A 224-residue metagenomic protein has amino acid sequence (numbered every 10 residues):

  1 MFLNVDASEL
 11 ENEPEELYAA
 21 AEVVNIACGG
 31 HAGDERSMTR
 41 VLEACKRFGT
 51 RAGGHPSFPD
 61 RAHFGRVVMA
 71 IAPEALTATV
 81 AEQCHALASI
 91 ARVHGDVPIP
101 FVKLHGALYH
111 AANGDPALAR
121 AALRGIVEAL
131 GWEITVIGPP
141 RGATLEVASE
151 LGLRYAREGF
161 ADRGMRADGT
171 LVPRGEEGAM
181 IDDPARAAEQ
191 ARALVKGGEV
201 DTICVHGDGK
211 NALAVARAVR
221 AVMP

Functional and structural regions predicted by a protein language model:
M1-A7, V24-I26, A52-P56, P100-L104 (+3 more regions): Hydrophobic faces of well-ordered beta-strands that scaffold small-molecule active sites in alpha/beta enzyme cores
E11-P14, A32-K46, N113-R120, P140-L151 (+1 more regions): Active-site-adjacent beta->alpha loops and helix N-cap segments on the catalytic face of soluble alpha/beta enzymes
E15-A19, R40-G53, R92-D96, K196: Acidic (Asp/Glu)-rich catalytic clusters
V23-A32, H63-T77, T170-D182: Glycine-rich tight-turn/loop motif centered on a GG-T
I26-H31, A111-A112, A129-R141: Catalytic beta/alpha-barrel core
R61-D96, P100-L104: Glycine/small-residue-rich loop that forms an oxyanion/phosphate-binding "nest" at active or ligand-binding sites
G138-K196: Active-site rim beta-loop-alpha module in soluble metabolic enzymes
A212-P224: C-terminal helical cap(s) of enzyme catalytic domains, especially alpha/beta-barrels
